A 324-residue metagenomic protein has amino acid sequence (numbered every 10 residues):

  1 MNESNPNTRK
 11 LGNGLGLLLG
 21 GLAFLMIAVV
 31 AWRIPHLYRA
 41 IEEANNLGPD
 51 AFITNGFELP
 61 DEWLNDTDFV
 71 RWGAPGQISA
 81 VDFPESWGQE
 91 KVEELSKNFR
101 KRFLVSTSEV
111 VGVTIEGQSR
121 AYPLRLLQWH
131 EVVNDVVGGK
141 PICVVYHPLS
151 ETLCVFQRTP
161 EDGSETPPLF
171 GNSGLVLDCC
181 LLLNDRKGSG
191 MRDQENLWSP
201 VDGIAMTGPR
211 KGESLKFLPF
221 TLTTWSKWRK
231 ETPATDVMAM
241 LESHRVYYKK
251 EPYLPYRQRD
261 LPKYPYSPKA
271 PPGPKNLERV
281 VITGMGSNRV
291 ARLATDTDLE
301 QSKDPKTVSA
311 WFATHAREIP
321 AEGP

Functional and structural regions predicted by a protein language model:
M1-K10: Juxtamembrane low-complexity tails/linkers enriched in Ser/Thr-Pro and polybasic
R9-P324: Mid-to-C-terminal functional-domain signal that highlights helix-capping/loop sites within ligand-binding modules
